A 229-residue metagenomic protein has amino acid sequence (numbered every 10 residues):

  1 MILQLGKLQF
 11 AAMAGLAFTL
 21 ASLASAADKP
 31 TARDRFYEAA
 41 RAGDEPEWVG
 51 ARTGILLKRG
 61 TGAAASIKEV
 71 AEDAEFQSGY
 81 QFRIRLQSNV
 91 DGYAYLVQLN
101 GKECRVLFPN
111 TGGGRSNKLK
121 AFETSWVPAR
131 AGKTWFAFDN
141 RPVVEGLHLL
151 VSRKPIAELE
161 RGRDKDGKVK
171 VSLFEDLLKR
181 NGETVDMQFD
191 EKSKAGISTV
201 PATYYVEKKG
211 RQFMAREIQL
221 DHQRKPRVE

Functional and structural regions predicted by a protein language model:
M1-M13: Bacterial N-terminal signal peptides that target proteins for export
A11-A21: Bacterial N-terminal signal peptides
A24-E229: Secretory-pathway glycoprotein ectodomains that are cysteine- and/or Ser/Thr/Pro-rich
